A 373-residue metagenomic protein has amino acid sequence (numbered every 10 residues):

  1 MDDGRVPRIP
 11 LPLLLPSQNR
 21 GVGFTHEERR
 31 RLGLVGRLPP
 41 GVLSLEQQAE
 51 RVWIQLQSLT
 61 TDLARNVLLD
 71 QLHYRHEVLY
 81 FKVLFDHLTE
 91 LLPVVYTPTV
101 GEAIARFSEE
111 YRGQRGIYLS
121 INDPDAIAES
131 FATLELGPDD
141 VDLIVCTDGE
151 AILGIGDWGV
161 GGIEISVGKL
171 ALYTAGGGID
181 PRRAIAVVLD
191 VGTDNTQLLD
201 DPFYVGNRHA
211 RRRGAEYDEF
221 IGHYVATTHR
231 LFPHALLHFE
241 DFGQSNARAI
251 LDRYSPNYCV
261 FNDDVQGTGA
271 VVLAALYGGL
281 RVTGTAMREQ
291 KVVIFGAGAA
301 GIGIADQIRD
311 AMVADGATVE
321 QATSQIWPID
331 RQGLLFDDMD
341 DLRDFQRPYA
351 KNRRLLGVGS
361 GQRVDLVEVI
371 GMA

Functional and structural regions predicted by a protein language model:
D2-C259: N-terminal ligand-binding/catalytic initiation module
F131-L136, L366-M372: Short amphipathic alpha-helix with an adjacent loop that forms part of the alpha/beta core around
N257-Y258, N262-G371: Glycine-rich phosphate/diphosphate-binding loop of Rossmann-like nucleotide-binding domains
